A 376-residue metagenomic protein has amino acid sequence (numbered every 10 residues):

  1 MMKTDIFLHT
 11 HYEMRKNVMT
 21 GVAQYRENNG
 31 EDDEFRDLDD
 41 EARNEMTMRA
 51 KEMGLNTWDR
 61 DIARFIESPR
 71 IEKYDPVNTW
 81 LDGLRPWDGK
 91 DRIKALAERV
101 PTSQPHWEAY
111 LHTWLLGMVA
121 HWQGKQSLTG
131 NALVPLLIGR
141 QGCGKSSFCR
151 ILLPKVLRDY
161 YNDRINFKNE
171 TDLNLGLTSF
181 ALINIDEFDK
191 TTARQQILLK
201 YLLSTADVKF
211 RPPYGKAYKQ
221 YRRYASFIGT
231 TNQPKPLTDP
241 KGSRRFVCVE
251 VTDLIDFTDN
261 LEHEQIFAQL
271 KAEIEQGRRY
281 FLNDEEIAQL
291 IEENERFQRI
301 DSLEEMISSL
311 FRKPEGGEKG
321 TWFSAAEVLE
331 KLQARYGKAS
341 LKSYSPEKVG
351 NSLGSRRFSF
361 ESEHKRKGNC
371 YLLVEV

Functional and structural regions predicted by a protein language model:
M1-K90, T102-A109, A339-S340: N-terminal nucleic-acid engagement/recognition segments and initiation subdomains in replication, restriction
F65-T178: P-loop NTPase catalytic core of nucleic-acid-dependent motor ATPases
L173-T178, P212-T230: AAA+/SF3 P-loop NTPase mechanochemical coupling elements
A181-L203, L237-G242: Conserved AAA+/SF3 P-loop NTPase catalytic/coupling segment centered on the Walker-B
I197-K219: Conserved catalytic/switch belt of AAA+ P-loop NTPases
G215, D253-F257, K319-V376: Positively charged interface segments
L237-D256: A short helix-turn-beta junction within AAA+ P-loop NTPase domains corresponding to the substrate/partner-engaging
Q276-K319: Conserved alpha/beta core segments of nucleic-acid transaction machinery
